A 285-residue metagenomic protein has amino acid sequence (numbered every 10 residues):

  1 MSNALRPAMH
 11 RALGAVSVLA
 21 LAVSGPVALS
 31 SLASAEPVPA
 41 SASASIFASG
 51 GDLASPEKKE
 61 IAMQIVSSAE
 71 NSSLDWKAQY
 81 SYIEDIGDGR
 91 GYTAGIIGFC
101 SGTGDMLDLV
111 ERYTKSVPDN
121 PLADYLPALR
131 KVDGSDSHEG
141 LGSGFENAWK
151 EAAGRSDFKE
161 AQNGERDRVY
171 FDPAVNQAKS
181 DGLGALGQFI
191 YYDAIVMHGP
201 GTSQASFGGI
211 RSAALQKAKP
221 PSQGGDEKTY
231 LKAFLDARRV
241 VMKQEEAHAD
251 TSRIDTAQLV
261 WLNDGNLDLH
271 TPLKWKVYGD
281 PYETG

Functional and structural regions predicted by a protein language model:
M1-V18: N-terminal export and membrane-targeting signals
A8, V27, V38-A40, D119 (+1 more regions): Generic low-complexity segments that are intrinsically disordered, proline-rich and/or Lys/Arg-biased
A15-V16, A20, A28, R166: Functional cleft and adjacent loop/helix regions within the main domain that mediate ligand binding or catalysis
L19, A33-A35, D105, L273: A generic structural micro-environment signature that highlights single residues at secondary-structure boundaries
V23-A48: C-terminal region of N-terminal signal peptides and the immediate post-cleavage residues of exported proteins
A42-S156, A161-D181, L186-G285: Cell-wall polysaccharide-cleaving catalytic domain and substrate-binding groove, primarily in peptidoglycan/chitin
